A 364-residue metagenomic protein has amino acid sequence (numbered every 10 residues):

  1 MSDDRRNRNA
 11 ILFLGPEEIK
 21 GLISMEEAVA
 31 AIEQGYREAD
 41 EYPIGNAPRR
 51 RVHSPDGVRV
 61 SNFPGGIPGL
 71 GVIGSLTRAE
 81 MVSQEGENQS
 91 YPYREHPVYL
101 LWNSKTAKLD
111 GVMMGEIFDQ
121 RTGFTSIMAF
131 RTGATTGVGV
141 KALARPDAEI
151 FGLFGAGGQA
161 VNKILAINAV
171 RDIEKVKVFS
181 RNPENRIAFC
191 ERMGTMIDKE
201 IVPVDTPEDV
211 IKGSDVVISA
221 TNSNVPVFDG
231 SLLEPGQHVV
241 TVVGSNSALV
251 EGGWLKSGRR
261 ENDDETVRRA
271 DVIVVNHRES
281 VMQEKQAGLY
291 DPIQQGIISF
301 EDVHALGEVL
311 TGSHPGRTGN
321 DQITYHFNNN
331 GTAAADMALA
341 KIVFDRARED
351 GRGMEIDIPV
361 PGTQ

Functional and structural regions predicted by a protein language model:
M1-A129, D147, H304, A334-M337 (+2 more regions): N-terminal ligand-binding/catalytic initiation module
M128-G152, G158-A169: Short internal alpha-helix immediately C-terminal to a glycine-rich phosphate-binding loop in Rossmann-like
A169-M196: NAD(P)-binding Rossmann-fold cofactor-contacting core
I197-S214, S231: Short acidic low-complexity segments
K212-G213, E234-P235, R269: Alpha-helix C-terminal capping/helix-to-coil transition sites in glycosyltransferase folds
N224-H238: Rossmann-fold NAD(P) dinucleotide-binding segment
H238, V242-P315: Rossmann-fold NAD(P)-binding glycine/threonine-rich loop
A338-Q364: Phosphate-binding loop/pocket of nucleotide- and phosphate-handling active sites
